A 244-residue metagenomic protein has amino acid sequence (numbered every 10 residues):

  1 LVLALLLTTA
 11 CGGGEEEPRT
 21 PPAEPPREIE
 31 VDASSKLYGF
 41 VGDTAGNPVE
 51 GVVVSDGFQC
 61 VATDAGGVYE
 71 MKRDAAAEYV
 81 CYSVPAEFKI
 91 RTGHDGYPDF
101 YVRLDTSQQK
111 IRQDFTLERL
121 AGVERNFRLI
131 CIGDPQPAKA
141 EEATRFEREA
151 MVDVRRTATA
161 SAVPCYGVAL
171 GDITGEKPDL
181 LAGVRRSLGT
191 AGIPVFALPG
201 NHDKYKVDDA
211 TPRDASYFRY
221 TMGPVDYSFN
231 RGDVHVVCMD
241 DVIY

Functional and structural regions predicted by a protein language model:
L7-A10: C-terminal motif of bacterial Sec signal peptides marking the signal peptidase cleavage site
G12-E15: Bacterial signal peptide processing site
E24-K36, R91-L181: N-terminal active-site segment of His-dependent metallophosphoesterases
S35-D43, G67, F115: A short, amphipathic beta-strand motif
P48, Q108-Q109, A121-R125, T159-A162 (+3 more regions): Extracellular/periplasmic catalytic domains that process cell-envelope and extracellular macromolecules
P48-D74: Short, acidic Ser/Thr/Gly-rich low-complexity loop/linker segments typical of extracellular and cell-surface proteins
A75-Y79: Extracellular Ig-like/FN3 beta-sandwich strand-entry sites
A86-G93, D99, R103, P178-Y244: Extended active-site neighborhood of metal-dependent phosphoesterases/phosphodiesterases
